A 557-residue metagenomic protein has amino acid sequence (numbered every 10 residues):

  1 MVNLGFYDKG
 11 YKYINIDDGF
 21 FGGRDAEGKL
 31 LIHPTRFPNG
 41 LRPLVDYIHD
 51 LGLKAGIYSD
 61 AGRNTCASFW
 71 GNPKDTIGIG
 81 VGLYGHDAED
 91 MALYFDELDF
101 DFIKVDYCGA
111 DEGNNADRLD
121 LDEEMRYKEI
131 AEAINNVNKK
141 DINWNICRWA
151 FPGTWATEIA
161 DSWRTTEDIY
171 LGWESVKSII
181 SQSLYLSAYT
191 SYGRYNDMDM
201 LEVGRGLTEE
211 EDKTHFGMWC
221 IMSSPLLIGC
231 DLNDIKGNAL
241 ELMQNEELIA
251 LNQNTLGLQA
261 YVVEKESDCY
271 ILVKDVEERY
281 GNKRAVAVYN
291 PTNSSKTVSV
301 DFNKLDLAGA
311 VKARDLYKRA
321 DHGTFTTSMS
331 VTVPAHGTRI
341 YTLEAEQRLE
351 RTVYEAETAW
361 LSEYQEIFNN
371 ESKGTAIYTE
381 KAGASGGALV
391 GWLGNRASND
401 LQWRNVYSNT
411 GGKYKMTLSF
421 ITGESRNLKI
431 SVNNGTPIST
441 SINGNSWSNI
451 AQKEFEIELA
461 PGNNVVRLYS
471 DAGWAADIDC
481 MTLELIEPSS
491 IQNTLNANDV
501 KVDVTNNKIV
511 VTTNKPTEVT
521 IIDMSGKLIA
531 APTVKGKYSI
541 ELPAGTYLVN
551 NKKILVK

Functional and structural regions predicted by a protein language model:
M1-A116: Aromatic-lined carbohydrate-binding/catalytic grooves of carbohydrate-active enzymes
I14, I48, W144, I221 (+2 more regions): Conserved, mostly hydrophobic/aromatic
E89, D141-D231: Glycan-recognition surfaces
D106, V432-G435, N550-N551: Short strand-turn-strand beta-turns centered on an Asx-Gly dipeptide
W219-M222, L227-G229, K265-L307, H336 (+5 more regions): Carbohydrate-binding surface patches
L227-T292, S372-G394, G462: Glycan-recognition and catalytic regions of carbohydrate-active enzymes
K296, L305-A313, S330-P488, G526: Extracytoplasmic
Q492-K557: C-terminal outer-membrane/trafficking sorting elements
